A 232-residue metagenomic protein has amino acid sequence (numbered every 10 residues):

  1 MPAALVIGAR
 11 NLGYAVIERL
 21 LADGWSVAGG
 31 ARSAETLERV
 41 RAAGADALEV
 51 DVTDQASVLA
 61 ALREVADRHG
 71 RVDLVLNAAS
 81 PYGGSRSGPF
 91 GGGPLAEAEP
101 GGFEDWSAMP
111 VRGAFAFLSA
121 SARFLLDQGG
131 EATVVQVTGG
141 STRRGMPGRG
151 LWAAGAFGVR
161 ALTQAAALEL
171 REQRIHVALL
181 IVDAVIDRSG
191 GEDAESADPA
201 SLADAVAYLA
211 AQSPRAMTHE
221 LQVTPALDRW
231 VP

Functional and structural regions predicted by a protein language model:
M1-A28: Canonical Rossmann dinucleotide-binding motif of NAD(H)/NADP(H)-dependent dehydrogenases/reductases, specifically
P2, R71-D73, R86, L125-T138 (+1 more regions): Active-site loop of short-chain dehydrogenase/reductase
V6-I7, V72-G88, P110, Q136 (+1 more regions): Rossmann-fold scaffold of SDR-type NAD(P)-dependent oxidoreductases
S80-E104: Conserved mid-core segment of classical short-chain dehydrogenase/reductases
A96-F115, V159: Catalytic Tyr-X3-Lys loop
G102, W106, L126-D127, T133-G158 (+2 more regions): Catalytic loop of short-chain dehydrogenase/reductase
M109-Q128: Amphipathic alpha-helical dimer-interface segment in Rossmann-like NAD(P)H-dependent oxidoreductases
E172-D187, G191-P232: C-terminal helical subdomain
